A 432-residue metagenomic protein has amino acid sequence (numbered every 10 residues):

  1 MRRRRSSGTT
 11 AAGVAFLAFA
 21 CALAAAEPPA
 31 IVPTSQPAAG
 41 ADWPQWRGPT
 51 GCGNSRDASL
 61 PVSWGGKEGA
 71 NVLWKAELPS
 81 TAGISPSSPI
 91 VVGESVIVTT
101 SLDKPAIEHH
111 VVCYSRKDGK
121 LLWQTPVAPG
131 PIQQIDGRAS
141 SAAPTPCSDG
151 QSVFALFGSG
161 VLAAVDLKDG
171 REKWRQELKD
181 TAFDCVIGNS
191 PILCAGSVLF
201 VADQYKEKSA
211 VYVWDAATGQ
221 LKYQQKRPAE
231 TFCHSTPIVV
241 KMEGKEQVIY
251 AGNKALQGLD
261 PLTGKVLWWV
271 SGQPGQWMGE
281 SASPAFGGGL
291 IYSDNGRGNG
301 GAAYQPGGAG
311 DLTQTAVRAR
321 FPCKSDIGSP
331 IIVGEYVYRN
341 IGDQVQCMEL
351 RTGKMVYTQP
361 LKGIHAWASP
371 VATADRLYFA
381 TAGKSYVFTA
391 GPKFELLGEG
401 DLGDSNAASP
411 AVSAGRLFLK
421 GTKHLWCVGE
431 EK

Functional and structural regions predicted by a protein language model:
M1-T9: N-terminal secretory signal peptides that target proteins for export/translocation
R3-R4, F16, V32: Intrinsic disorder/low-complexity segments
G8, L17, L290-Y292: Intrinsically disordered, low-complexity proline-rich regions
T10-A11, P29: Low-complexity, intrinsically disordered segments with a bias for serine/threonine
A11-A22: Bacterial N-terminal signal peptides
A25-K432: Noncatalytic, solvent-exposed loop/strand surfaces of beta-propeller-type extracellular/periplasmic domains
